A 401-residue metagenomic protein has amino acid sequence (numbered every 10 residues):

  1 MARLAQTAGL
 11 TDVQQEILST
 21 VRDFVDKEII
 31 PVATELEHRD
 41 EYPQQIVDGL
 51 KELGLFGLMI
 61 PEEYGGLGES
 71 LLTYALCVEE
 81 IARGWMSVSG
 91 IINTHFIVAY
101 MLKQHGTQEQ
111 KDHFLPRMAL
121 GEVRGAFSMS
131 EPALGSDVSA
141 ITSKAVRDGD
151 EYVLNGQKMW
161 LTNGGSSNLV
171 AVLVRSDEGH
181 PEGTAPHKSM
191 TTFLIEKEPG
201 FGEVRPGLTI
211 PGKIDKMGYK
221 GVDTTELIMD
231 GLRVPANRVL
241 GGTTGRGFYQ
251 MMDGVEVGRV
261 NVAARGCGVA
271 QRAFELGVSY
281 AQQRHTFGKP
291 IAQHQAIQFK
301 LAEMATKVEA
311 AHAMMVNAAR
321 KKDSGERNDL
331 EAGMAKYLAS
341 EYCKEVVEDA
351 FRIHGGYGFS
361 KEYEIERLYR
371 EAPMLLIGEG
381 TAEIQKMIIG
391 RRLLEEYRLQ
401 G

Functional and structural regions predicted by a protein language model:
M1-G84, V88-S89, N93, H105-Q110 (+6 more regions): Alpha-helical interface subdomain recognition
E63-G65, S130-L134, Q157-W160, R175-P181 (+1 more regions): Short beta-turn/strand-loop junction motif enriched in small, turn-promoting residues
I91, M118, A133-S136, W160-N163 (+2 more regions): Short Gly/Pro-enriched turn/cap motifs at secondary-structure boundaries
A99-H105, F127, S139, G179-H180: Flexible, glycine-rich active-site loops centered on histidine and acidic residues that chelate a metal or position
G121-M129, L173: A short, Trp-centered hydrophobic/proline-enriched beta-strand micro-motif
S143-A145: A structural signal for short hydrophobic beta-strand segments in well-ordered beta-sheet cores
D150-E151, N155-T209: A short core secondary-structure module
F201-G231: Flexible, small-/acidic-enriched active-site or ligand-binding loops
